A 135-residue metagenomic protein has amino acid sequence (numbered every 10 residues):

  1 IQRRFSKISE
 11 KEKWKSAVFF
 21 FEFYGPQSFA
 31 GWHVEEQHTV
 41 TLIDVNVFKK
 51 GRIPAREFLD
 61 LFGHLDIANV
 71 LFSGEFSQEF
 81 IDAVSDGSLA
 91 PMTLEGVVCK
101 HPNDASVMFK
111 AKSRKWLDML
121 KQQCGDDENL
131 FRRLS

Functional and structural regions predicted by a protein language model:
I1-S135: Core nucleotide-handling region used for phosphoryl-transfer chemistry
